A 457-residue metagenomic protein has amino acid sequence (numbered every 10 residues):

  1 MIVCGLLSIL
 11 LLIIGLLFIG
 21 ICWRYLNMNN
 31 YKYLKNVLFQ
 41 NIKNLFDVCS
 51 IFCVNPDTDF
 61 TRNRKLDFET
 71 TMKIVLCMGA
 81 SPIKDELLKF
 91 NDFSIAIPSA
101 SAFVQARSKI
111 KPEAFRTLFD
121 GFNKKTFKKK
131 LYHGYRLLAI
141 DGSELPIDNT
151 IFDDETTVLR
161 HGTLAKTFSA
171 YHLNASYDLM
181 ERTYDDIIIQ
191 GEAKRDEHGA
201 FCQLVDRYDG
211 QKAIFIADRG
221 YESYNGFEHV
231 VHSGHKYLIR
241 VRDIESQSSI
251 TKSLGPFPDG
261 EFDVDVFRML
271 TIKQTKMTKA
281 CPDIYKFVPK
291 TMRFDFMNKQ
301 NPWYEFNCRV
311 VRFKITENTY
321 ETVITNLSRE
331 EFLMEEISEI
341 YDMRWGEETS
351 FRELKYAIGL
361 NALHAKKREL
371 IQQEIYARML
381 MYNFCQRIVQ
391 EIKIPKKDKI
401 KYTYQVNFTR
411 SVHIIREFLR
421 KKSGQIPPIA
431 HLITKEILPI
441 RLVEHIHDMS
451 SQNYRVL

Functional and structural regions predicted by a protein language model:
V3-S81, K89, F103-I110, T117-L118 (+4 more regions): Single, function-defining residue in the core of a domain
D92-V104: Short, basic interhelical loop/turn and adjoining N-cap of the next helix at nucleic-acid- or acidic-partner-contacting
F93, F127-K128, Q203-D206: Short, flexible, glycine/charge-rich loop motifs used to bind or transfer phosphoryl groups or to couple energy/partner
E113-T126: Short Lys/Arg-enriched helix C-cap and helix-to-coil transition segments that create basic nucleic-acid-contact patches
R136-L138: Conserved beta-strand elements of the Class I
D153-T157: A glycine- and small-aliphatic-rich helix-loop capping segment at beta-alpha/alpha-beta transitions that lines
R160: Conserved mixed alpha/beta core segments that line enzyme active sites in large multi-domain catalysts
